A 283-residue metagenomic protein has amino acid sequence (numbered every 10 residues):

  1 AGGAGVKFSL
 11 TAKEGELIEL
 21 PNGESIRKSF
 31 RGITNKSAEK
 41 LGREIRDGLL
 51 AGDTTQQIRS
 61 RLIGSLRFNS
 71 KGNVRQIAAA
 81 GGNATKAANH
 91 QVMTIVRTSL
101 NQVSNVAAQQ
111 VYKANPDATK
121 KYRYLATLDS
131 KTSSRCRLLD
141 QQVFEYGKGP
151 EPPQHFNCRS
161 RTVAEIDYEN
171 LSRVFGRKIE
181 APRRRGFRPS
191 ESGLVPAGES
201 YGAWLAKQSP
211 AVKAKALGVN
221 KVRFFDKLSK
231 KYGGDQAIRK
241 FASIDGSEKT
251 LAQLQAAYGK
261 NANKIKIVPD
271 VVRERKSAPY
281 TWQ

Functional and structural regions predicted by a protein language model:
A1-Q154, E165-W282: Domain-core detector
